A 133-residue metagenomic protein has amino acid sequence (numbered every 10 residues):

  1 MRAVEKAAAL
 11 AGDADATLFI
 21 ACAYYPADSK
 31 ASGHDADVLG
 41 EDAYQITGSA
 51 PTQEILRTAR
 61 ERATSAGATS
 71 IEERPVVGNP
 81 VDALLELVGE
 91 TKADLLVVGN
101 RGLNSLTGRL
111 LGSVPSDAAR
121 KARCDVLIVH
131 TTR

Functional and structural regions predicted by a protein language model:
M1-E41, A66: Small/aliphatic-rich secondary-structure junction motif
M1-E5, D28-S32, D94-L95, R120-R133: Intrinsically disordered or low-complexity boundary/linker segments at protein termini and domain junctions
F19-A21, E72-V76, L127: General small-molecule cofactor/ligand-binding pocket signal
D35-L39, G89-T91, V114-P115: Short, hinge-like loop/turn segments at secondary-structure boundaries
L39-E54: A short acidic, glycine-rich active-site loop that binds or catalyzes chemistry on phosphate/adenosine moieties
E61-L96, R133: Structural beta-alpha unit
L95-R120, T131: Glycine-rich, Arg-bearing micro-motifs that act as flexible, cationic patches
